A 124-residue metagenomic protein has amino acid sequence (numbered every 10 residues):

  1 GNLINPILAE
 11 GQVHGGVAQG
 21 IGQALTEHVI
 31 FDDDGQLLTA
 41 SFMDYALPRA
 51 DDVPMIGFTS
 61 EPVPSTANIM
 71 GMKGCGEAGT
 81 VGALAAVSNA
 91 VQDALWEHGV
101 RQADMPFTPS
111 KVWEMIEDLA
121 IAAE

Functional and structural regions predicted by a protein language model:
G1-E124: Cofactor-binding beta-sheet edge motifs in enzyme active sites
